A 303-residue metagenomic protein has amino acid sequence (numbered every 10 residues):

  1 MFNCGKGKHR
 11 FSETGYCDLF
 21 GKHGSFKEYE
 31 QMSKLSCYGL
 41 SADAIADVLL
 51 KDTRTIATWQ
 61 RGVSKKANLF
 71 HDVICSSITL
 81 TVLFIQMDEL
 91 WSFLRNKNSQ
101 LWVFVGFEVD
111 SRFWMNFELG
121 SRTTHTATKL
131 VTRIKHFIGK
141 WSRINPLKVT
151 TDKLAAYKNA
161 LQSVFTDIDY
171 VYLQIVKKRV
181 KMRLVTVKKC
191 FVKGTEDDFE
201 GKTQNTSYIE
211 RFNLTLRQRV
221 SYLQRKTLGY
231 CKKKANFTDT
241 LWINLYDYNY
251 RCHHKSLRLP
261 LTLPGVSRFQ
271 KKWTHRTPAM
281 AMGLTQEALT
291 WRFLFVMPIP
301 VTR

Functional and structural regions predicted by a protein language model:
M1-R303: Residue-level recognition of single "structural anchor" positions that define or cap local secondary structure
